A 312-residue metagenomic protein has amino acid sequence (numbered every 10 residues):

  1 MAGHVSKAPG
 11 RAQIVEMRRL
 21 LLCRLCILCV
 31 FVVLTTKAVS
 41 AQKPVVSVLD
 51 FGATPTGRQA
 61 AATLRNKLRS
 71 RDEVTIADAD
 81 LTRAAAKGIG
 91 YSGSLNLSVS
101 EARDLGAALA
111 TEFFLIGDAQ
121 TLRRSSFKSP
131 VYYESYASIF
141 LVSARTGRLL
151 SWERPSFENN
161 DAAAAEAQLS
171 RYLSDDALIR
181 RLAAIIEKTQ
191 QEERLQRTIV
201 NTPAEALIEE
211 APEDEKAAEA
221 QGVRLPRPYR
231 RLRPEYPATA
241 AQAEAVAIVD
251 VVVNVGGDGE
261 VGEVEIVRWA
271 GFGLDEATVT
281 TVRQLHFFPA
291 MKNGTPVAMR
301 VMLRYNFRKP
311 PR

Functional and structural regions predicted by a protein language model:
K7-V32: Short, low-complexity, charge-dense intrinsically disordered segments
F31-V39: C-terminal segment of classical bacterial N-terminal signal peptides
A41-S47, T56-A62, K67-V74, L105-A108 (+2 more regions): C-terminal/domain-edge helix-coil "capping" segments
K43-G52, L81-I89: Acidic/histidine-rich, surface-exposed loop or edge segments in extracytoplasmic proteins
V45, A163, R180, A184-R312: Charge-biased low-complexity segments
V45-D50, K67, T75, F114-Q120 (+5 more regions): Soluble periplasmic/extracytoplasmic beta-strand elements of cell-envelope proteins
A53-A61, L95-V99, A108, P130-S135 (+4 more regions): Solvent-exposed, acidic/flexible segments
A62, A77-S126, Y132-Y133: Short, solvent-exposed, polar/charged sequence segments at loop or secondary-structure edges
